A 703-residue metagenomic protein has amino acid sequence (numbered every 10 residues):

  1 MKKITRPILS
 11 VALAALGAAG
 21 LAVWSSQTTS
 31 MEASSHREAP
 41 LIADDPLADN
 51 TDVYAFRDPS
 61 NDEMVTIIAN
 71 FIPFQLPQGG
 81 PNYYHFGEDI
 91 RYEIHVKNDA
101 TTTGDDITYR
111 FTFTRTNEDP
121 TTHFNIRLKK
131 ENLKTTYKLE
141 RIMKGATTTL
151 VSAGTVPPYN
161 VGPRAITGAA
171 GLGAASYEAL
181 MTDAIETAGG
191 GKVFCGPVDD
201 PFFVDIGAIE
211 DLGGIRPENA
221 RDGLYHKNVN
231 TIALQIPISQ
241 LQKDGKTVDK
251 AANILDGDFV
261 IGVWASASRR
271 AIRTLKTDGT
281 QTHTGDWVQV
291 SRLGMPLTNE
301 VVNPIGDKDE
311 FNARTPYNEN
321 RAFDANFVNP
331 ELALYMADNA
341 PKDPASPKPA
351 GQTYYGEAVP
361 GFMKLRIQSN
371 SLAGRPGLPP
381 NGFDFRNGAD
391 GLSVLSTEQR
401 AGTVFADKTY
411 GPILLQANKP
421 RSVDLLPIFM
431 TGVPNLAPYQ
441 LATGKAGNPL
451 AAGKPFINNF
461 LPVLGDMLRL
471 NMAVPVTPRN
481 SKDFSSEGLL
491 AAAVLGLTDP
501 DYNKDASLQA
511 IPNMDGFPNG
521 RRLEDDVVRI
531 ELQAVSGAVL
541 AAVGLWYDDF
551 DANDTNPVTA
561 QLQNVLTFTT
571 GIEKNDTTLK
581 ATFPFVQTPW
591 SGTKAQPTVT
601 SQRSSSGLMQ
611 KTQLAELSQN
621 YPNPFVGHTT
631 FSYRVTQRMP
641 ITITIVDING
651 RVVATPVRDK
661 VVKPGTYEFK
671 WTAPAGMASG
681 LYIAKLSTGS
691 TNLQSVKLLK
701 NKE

Functional and structural regions predicted by a protein language model:
K2-T28: Gram-negative bacterial Sec-dependent N-terminal signal peptides
T28-T600: Surface-exposed extracytoplasmic segments
D89, R638, P664-T666, S679-L681: Extracellular Ig-like/FN3 beta-sandwich strand-entry sites
V96, I643-D647, L686: Conserved aromatic beta-strand anchor motif in extracellular beta-sandwich/beta-rich domains
F113, A654-V662: Solvent-exposed serine/threonine-rich low-complexity stretches and specific carbohydrate-binding patches
T600-V646, E668-T672: Glycine-centered coil/turn sites that cap beta-strands in beta-rich domains
V626, V646-V653, Y682: Short, glycine-anchored, charge-dense loop/turn motifs used at functional sites
T655, K670, A675-E703: C-terminal tail/sorting-segment detector
